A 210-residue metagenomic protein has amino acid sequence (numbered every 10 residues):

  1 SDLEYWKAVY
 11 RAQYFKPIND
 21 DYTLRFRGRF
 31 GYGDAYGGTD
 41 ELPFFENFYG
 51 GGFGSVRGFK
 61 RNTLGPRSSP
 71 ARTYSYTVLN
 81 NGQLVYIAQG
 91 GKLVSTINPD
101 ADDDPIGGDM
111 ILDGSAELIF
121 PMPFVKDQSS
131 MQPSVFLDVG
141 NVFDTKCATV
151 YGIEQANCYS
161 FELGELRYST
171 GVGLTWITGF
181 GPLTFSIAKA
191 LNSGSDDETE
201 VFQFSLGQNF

Functional and structural regions predicted by a protein language model:
S1-M131, V135-A156, F204-Q208: C-terminal outer-membrane beta-barrel translocator/porin domains of Gram-negative envelope proteins and their
W6, Y168, E200: Exposed loop/turn and edge beta-strand positions of beta-sandwich/beta-sheet ligand-binding modules
T23, P182-T184: Membrane-spanning beta-strand positions in outer-membrane beta-barrel proteins
D113, R167-G171, P182, Q203: Short amphipathic alpha-helical surface patches that serve as generic macromolecular interface elements
S134, G171-I177, T184-S186: Active-site scaffold segments
A148-G173: A short alpha/beta connector and helix-capping loop motif
L174-T178, T199-F210: Outer-membrane beta-barrel "beta-signal"
K189-S193: A short, acidic, flexible beta-alpha connecting loop/helix-capping segment that sits on the rim of active
